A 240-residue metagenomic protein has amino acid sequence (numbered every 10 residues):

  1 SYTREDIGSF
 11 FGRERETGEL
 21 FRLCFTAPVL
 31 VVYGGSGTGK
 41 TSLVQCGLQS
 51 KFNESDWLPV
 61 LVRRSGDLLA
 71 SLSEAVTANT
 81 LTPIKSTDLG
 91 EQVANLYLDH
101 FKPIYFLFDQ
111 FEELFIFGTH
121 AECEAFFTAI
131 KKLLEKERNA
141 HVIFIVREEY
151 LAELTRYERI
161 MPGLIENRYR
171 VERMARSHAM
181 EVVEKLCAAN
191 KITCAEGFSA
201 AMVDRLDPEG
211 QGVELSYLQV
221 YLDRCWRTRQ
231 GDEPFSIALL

Functional and structural regions predicted by a protein language model:
S1-L240: Amphipathic helix/helix-loop-helix segment enriched in hydrophobic residues with interspersed Lys/Arg and occasional
